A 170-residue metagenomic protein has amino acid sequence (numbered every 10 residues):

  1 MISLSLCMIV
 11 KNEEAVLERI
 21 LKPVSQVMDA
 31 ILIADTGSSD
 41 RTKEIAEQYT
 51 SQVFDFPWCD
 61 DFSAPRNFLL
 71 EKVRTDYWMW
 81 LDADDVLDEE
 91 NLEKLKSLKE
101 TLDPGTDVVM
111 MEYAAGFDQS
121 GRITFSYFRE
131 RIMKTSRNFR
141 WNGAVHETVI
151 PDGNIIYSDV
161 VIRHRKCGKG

Functional and structural regions predicted by a protein language model:
M1-S5: Extreme N-terminal starter segment of soluble prokaryotic enzymes
C7-A30: Short, well-formed alpha-helical segments that are part of the catalytic scaffolds of diverse glycosyltransferases
A15-E18, D40-Y49, E90: Acidic helix N-cap motif at the loop->helix transition within catalytic regions of sugar-transfer enzymes
P23, D35-E47, W58, D82: A conserved acidic beta->alpha catalytic loop
L32-D35, F54: Conserved beta-strand positions in the Rossmann-like core of class I SAM-dependent methyltransferases
E44-K72: Conserved donor nucleotide-binding strand/loop of the catalytic core
A64-L70, D76, L81, L87-G170: Catalytic-site signature of metal-activated, phosphate-bearing donor transferases, centered on the GT-A/GT-A-like
